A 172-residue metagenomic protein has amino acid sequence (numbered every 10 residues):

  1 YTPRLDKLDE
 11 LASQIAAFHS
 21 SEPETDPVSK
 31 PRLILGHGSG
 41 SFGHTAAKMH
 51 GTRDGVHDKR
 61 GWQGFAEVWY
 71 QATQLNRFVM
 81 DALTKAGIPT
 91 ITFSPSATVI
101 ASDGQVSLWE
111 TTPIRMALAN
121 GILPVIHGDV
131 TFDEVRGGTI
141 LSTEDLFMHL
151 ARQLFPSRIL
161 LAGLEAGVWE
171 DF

Functional and structural regions predicted by a protein language model:
Y1, G36-G40, L164: Glycine-rich beta-strand-to-loop/alpha-helix junction loops that act as flexible
Y1-I34: N-terminal glycine-/serine-/threonine-rich phosphate-binding loop
R4-D6, S107-T112, T139-F147: Charged helix-capping and loop-helix junction motifs
K7, L11, K59, Q63 (+1 more regions): Gly/Ser/Thr-rich active-site loops/lids in small-molecule metabolic enzymes that frequently grip phosphoryl groups
R32, K48-T131: Ligand-binding beta-strand-loop-alpha-helix segment within the catalytic cores of soluble metabolic enzymes
R32-H37, L160: Short glycine-rich phosphate-binding loop at a beta-alpha junction
H37-M49, R53: Short, charge-patterned binding micro-sites
L150-F172: Acidic, metal-binding active-site segment of PIN/NYN-like and related structure-specific nucleases
